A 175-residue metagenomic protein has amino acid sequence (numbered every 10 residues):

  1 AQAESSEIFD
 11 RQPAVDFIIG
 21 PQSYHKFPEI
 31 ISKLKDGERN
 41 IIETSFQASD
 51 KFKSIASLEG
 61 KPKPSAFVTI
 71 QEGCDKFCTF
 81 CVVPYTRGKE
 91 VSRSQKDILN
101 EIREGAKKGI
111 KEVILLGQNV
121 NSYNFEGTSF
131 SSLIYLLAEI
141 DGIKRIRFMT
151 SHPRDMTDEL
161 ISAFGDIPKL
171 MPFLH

Functional and structural regions predicted by a protein language model:
A1-N121, L170: Proteins enriched for Cys/Gly/acidic motifs involved in redox and nucleic-acid/cofactor modification
K107-H175: Conserved SAM/AdoMet-binding glycine-rich loop
